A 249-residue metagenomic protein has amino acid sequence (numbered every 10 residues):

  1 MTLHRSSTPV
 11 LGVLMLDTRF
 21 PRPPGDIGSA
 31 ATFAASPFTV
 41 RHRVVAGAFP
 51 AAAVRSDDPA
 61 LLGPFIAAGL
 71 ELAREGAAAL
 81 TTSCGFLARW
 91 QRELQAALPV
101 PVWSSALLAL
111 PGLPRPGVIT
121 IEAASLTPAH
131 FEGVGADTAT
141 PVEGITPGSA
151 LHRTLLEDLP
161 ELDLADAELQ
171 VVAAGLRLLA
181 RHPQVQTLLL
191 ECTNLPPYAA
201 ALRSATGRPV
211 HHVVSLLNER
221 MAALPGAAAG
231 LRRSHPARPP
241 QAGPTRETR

Functional and structural regions predicted by a protein language model:
M1-L62, E122-L162: N-terminal glycine-rich anion-binding loop in soluble enzyme alpha/beta folds
V54-E71, D166-A174: Glycine-rich, highly charged phosphate/nucleotide-binding loops
G63-L107, Q184-A199: N-terminal glycine-rich phosphate/adenylate-binding segment common to multiple enzyme folds
F86-A88, A109-L110, A123-L126, P196-P197 (+1 more regions): Short, catalytically relevant binding-site loops at active-site mouths
E93-P114, R203-M221: Short, acidic/small-residue loops that bind anionic groups at enzyme active sites
W103-L108, E168-L176: Active-site glycine-rich loop that binds ribose-phosphate moieties when present
P114-L151, G226-R249: Short, glycine-/small-residue-rich phosphate/pyrophosphate-handling segment
P196-R249: Long hydrophobic alpha-helical segments typical of transmembrane helices together with their membrane-interfacial
